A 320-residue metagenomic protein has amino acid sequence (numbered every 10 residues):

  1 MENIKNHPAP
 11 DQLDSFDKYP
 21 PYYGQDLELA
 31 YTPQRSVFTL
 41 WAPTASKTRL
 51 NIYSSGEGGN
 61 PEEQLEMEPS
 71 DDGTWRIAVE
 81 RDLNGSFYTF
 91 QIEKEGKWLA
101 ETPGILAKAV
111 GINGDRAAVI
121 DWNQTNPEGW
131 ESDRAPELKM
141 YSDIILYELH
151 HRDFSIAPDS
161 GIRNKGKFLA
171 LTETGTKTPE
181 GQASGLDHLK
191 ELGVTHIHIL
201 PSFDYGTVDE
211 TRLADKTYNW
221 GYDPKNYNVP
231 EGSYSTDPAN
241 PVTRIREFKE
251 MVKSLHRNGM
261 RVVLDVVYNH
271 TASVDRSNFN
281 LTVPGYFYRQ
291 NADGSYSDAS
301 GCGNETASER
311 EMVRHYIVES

Functional and structural regions predicted by a protein language model:
M1-P33, P69-G175: The feature marks proteins involved in alpha-glucan
Q34-F38: Structural beta-strand segments of beta-rich domains
T39-L40, T195: Beta-strand cores of secreted/periplasmic/IMS beta-sandwich domains, seen most often in copper-related folds
W41-T48, L83: Short proline/glycine-enriched turn/loop motifs at strand-loop junctions of beta-rich domains
R49-N51, Q91: Beta-strand signatures of extracellular beta-sandwich domains
Y53-G59, E95: Change "in extracellular beta-sheet-rich domains … of secreted and cell-surface proteins" to "in beta-sheet-rich domains
P61-S70: Solvent-exposed serine/threonine-rich low-complexity stretches and specific carbohydrate-binding patches
R152-S320: Substrate-binding/active-site clefts of carbohydrate-active enzymes
